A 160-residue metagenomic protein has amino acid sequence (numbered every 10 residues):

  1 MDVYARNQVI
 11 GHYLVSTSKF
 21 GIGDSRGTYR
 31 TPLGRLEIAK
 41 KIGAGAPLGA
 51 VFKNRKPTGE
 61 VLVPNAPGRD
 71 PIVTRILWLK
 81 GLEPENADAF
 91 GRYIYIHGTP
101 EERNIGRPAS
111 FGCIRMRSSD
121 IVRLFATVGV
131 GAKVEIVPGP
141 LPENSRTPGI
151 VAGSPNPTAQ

Functional and structural regions predicted by a protein language model:
Y4-Q8: Short acidic-glycine loop/turn motifs at beta-strand connectors
L14-A46: Electropositive
S25-T28, A46-Q160: Exported/periplasmic cell-wall-interacting domains
